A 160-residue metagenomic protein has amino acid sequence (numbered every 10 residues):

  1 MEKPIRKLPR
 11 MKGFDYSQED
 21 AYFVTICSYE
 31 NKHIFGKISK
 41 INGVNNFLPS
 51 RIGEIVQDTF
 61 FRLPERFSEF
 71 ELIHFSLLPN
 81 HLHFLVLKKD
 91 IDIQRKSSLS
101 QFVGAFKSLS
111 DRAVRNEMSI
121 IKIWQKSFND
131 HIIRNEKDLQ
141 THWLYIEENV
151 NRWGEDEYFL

Functional and structural regions predicted by a protein language model:
M1-L160: Short catalytic/metal-binding and nucleic-acid-binding patches
